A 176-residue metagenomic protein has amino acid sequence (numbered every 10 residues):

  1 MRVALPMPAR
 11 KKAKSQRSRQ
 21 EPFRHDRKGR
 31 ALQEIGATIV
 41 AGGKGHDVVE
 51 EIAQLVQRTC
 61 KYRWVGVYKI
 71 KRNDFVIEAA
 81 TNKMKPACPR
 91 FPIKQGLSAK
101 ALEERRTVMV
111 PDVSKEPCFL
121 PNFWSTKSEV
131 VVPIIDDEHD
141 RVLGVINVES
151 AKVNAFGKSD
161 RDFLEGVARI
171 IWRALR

Functional and structural regions predicted by a protein language model:
R2-G43: Signal-transmission linkers at sensory-effector interfaces
Q20, L32, S150-R176: Juxtadomain coupling helices with adjacent low-complexity linkers
E34-A41, E50-T59, K100, I170 (+1 more regions): Amphipathic alpha-helical regulatory segments at dimerization interfaces that relay allosteric signals between sensory
A41-I77: Helix-loop-beta substructure at the N-terminus of cytosolic sensory domains that couple signal/ligand detection
W64, V131, V145: Short hydrophobic/aromatic beta-strand element in the GNAT-like acyltransferase core that lines or flanks the acyl-donor
I70-N122: Regulatory sensory and allosteric helical modules in signal-transduction proteins and certain transcription factors
S128-E138: A short, aliphatic-rich beta-strand micro-motif
D140-S150: Sensory beta-strand/linker motifs that couple input domains to effectors
